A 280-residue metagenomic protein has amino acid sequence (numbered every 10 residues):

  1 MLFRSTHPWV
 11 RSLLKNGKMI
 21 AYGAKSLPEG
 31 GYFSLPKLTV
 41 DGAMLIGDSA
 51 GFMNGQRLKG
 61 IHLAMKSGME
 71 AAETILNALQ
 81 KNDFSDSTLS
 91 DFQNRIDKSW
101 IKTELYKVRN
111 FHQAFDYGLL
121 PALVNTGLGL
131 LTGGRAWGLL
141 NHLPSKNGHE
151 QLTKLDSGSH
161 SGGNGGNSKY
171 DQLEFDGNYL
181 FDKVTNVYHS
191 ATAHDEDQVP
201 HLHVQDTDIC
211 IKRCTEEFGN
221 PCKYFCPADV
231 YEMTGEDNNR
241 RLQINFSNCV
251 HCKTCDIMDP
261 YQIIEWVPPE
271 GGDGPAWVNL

Functional and structural regions predicted by a protein language model:
R11-Y22, N82-L89: Flexible, glycine/charged-enriched surface loops at secondary-structure junctions
A24-G55, N186-V199, I209-F225, E232: FAD-binding beta-loop-beta segment adjacent to the flavin cofactor pocket
T39, L45-N54, I61-I75, T88 (+3 more regions): Extended, hydrophobic alpha-helical segments in both membrane/secreted and soluble proteins
G51-R57, M69-P121, L242-N245, P269 (+1 more regions): Active-site-proximal substrate-binding core of FAD-dependent oxidoreductases
F115-F175: C-terminal auxiliary extensions adjacent to catalytic cores
L202-I211, G235-R240: Short Cys/His-rich Zn2+-coordinating modules
E216-S247, T254-V278: Iron-sulfur cluster-binding cysteine motifs and their immediate structural context in ferredoxin-like electron-transfer
